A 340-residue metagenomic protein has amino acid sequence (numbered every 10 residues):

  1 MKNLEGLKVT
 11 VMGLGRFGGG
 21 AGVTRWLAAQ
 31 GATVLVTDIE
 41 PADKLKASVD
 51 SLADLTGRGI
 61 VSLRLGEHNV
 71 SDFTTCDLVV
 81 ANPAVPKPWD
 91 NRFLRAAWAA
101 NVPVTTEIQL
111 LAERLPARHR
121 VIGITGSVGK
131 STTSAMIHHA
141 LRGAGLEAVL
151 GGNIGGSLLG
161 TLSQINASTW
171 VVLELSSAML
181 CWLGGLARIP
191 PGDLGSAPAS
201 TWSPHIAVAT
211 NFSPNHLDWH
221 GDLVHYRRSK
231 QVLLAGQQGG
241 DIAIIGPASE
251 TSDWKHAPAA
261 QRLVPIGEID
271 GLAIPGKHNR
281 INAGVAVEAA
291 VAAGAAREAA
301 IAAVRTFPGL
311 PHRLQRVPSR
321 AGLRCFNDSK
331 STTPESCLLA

Functional and structural regions predicted by a protein language model:
M1-T106, L110, P275, A295 (+1 more regions): N-terminal leader/targeting and accessory segments in enzymes
K2-K8, G15, A21-Q30, R118 (+1 more regions): Nucleotide phosphate-binding/pyrophosphate-handling subdomain across enzymes that bind or process nucleotide phosphates
T10, H68, H216, H220 (+1 more regions): Histidine-centered active-site/metal-ligand motif
M12, T37-I39, G152, L173 (+3 more regions): Active-site flanking residues adjacent to catalytic metal/cofactor-binding acidic residues
A29, S71-T74, P83, K87-I242 (+2 more regions): Phosphate-binding loop of NTP-binding sites
L35-T37, R64, D241-A248, A260-I266: Short, hydrophobic beta-strand segments that form beta-sheet elements in well-ordered domains
G59-L63, V102, R120, K255-I274: Active-site regions of enzymes building and remodeling cell-envelope glycoconjugates
I137, A259-E268, L310-P318: Acidic-glycine-rich active-site phosphate/pyrophosphate-binding loop
